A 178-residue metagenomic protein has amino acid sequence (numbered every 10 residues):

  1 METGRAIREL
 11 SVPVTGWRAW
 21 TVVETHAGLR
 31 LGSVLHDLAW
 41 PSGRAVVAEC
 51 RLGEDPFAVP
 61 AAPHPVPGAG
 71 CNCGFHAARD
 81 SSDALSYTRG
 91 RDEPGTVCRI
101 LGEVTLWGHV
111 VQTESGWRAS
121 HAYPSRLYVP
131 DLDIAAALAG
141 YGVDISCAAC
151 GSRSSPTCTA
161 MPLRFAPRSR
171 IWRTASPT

Functional and structural regions predicted by a protein language model:
M1-F75, L85, R89-R99, T105-T113 (+2 more regions): ADP-ribose/NAD+-binding catalytic cleft of ART/PARP-like enzymes
C50, C71-C73, C147-C150, C158: Disulfide-bonded cysteines in secreted/extracellular proteins and peptides
V111-W117, D131: Domain-exit/linker segments immediately C-terminal to small folded modules
W117-H121, M161-P162: Short, surface-exposed amphipathic charged segments that create phosphate/polyanion-binding patches used for binding
S120-I134: Compact, glycine/acidic-enriched structural inserts
I134-V143, T157-C158: Short, aromatic/basic amphipathic alpha-helical patches
A149, R153-T178: Cationic, amphipathic, low-complexity alpha-helical segments enriched in hydrophobics plus arginine/proline
